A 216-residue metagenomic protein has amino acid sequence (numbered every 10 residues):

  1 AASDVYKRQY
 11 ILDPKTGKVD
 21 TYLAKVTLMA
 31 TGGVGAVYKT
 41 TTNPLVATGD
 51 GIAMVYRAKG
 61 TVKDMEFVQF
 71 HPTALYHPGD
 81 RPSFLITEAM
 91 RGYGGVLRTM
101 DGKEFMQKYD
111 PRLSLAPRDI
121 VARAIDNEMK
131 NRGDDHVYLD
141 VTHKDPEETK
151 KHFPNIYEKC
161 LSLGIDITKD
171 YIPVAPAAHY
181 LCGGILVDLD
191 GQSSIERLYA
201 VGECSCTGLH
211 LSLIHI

Functional and structural regions predicted by a protein language model:
A1-Y6: Short, small-residue-biased leader/transition segments that mark boundaries at the very start of proteins
K7-D20: Conserved beta-strand-loop-beta-strand element in the redox core of flavoprotein oxidoreductases
L12, H152-S205: A glycine-rich dinucleotide-binding beta-alpha-beta segment and adjacent secondary-structure elements that constitute
L12-D13, A58, R98-T99, V187-D188: Hydrophobic alpha-helical segments, especially N-terminal targeting/anchoring helices
L23-T31: Short hydrophobic core segments
G33, F70-T73, S205-L213: Glycine-rich phosphate/pyrophosphate-binding beta-alpha loops
V37-A53, G208-I214: A conserved FAD-binding loop/helix module that cradles the flavin
M54, G60-I172: An anion/pyrophosphate-binding glycine-rich loop and adjacent beta-alpha core in soluble alpha-beta enzymes
